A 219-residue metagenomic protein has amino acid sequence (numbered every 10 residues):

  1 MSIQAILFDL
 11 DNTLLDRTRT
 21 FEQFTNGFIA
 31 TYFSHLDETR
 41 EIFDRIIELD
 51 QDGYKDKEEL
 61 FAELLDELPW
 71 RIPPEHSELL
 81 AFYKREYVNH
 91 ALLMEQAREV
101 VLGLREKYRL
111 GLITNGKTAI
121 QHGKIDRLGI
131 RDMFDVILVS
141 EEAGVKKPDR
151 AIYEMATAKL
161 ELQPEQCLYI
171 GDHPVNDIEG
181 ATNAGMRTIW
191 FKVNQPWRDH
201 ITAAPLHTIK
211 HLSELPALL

Functional and structural regions predicted by a protein language model:
M1-I6, R19, E67, L102 (+3 more regions): Asp-based, Mg2+/Mn2+-dependent phosphohydrolase catalytic module
S2-R98: N-terminal helical cap/lid subdomain that shapes the substrate entry/recognition surface in HAD-like hydrolases
